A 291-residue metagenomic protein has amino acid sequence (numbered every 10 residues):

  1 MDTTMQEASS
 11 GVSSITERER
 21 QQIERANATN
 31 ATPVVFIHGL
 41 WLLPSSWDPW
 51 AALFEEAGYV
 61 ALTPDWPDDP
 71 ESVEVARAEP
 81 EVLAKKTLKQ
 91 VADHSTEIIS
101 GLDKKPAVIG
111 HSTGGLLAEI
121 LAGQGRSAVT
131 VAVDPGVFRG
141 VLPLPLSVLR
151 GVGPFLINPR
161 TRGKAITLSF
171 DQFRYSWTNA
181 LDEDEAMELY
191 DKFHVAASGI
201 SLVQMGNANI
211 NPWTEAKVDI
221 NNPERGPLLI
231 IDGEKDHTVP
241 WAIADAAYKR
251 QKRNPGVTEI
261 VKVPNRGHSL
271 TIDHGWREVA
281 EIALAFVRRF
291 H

Functional and structural regions predicted by a protein language model:
G39-L42, E234: Active-site glycine-rich loops that stabilize anionic/oxyanionic intermediates across multiple enzyme folds
F54-R77: Conserved alpha/beta-hydrolase
I109-G114, A118: Gly/Ala-rich beta-loop-alpha elbow adjacent to hydrolase catalytic centers
S127-G163, Q204-I210: Flexible "cap/lid" loop of the alpha/beta hydrolase fold
V148-K192, A196, I200-L202: Helix-rich cap/lid subdomain of alpha/beta-hydrolase
E224, I230-D232, D236: Short beta-strand/loop motif that positions the catalytic acidic residue of the alpha/beta-hydrolase fold
H237-A246: Conserved alpha/beta-hydrolase "acid-adjacent" motif
V257-H291: Catalytic active-site module of serine/aspartate enzymes centered on a nucleophile-bearing elbow/loop
